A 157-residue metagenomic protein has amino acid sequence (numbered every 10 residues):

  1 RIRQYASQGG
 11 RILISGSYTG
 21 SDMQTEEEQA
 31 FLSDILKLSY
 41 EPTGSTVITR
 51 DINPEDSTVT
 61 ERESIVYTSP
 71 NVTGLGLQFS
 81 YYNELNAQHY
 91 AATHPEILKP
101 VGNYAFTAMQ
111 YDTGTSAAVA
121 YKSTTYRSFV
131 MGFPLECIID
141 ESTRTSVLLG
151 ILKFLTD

Functional and structural regions predicted by a protein language model:
R1-L85: A glycine-rich, often tryptophan-bearing local segment used as a flexible ligand/cofactor-contacting loop or short
A6, Q24, A30-E41, S45 (+2 more regions): Extracellular ligand-binding/catalytic regions of CAZymes and related secreted enzymes and adhesion modules
T49-R127, G132, E136-I139: Catalytic beta-strand/loop cores that center a nucleophilic Ser/Cys/Thr and support acyl-enzyme chemistry
